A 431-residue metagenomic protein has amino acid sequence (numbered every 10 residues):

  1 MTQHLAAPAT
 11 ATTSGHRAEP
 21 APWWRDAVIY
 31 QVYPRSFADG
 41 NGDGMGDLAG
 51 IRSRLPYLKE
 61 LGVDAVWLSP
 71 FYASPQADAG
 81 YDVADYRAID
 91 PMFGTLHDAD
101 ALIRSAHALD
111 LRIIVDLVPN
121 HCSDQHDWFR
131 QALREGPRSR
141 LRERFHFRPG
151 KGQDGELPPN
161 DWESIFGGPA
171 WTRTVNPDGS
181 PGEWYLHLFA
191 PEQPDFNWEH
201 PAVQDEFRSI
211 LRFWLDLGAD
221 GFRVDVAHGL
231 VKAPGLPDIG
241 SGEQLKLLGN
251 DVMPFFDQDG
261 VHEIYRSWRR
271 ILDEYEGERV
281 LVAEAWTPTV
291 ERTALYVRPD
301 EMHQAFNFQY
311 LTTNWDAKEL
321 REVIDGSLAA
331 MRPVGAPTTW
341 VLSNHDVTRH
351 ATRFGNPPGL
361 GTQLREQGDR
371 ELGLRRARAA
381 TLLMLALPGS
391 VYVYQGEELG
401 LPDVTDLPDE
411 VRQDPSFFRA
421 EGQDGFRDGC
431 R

Functional and structural regions predicted by a protein language model:
M1-R431: Active-site and adjacent substrate-binding regions of carbohydrate-active enzymes
